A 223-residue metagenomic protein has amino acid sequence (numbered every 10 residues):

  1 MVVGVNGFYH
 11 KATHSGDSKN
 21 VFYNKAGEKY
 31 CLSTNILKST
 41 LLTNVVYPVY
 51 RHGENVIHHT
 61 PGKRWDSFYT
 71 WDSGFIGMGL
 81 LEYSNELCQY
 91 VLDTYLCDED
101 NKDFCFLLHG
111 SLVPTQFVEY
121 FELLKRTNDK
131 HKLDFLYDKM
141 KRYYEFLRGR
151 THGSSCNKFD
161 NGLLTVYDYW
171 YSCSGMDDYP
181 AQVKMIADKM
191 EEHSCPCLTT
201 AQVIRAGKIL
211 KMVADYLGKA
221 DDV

Functional and structural regions predicted by a protein language model:
M1, K102-S111, R148-V223: The feature captures the catalytic groove of carbohydrate-active enzymes
M1-F68: Low-complexity, Ser/Thr/Pro/Gly-enriched N-terminal "stalk/linker" regions
L37-V49, S84-D103, D138-S155: Long, well-ordered core segments of solenoidal/helical folds
R64-Y95: Alpha-helical support elements that line or immediately flank enzyme active sites and cofactor-binding pockets
S73, F117-Y120, T200, G207: TPR repeat positional signature
G79, E119, L123, A206-I209 (+1 more regions): Core register positions within helices of long alpha-helical scaffolds
E86, R126, V213-Y216: Alpha-solenoid helical repeat scaffolds
C97-N101, T115-T127: Hydrophobic/aromatic-rich effector regions of fungal transcription factors
